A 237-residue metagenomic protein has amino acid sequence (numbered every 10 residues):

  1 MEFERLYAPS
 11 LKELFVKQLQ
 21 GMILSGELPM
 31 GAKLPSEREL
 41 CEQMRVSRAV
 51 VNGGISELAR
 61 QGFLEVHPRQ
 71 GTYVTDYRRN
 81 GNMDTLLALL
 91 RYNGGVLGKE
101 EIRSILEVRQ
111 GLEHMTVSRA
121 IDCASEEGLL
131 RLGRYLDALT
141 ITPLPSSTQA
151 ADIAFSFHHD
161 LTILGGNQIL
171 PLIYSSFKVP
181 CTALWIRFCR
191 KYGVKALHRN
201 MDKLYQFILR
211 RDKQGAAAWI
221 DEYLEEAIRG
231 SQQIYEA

Functional and structural regions predicted by a protein language model:
M1-G111: Short linear motifs at protein or domain termini
I105-I186, L197-M201, G215-G230: Conserved amphipathic alpha-helical segments that form helical-bundle/coiled-coil interaction surfaces
R190: Solvent-exposed loop and edge beta-strand segments that line ligand/cofactor-binding and catalytic clefts
Y235-A237: …primarily DNA-binding HTH/wHTH and HhH modules…
